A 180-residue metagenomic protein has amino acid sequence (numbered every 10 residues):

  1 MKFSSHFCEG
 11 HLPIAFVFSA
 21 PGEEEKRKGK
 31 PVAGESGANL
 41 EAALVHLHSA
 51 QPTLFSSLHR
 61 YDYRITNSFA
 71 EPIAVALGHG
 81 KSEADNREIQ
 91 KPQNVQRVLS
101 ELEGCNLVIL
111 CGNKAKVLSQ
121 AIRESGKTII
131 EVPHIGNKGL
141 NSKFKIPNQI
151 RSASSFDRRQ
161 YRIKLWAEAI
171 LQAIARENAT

Functional and structural regions predicted by a protein language model:
K2-D62, I135-N137: Adenosine ribonucleotide-centric catalytic and binding domains
H11-L12, G104-N106, G126: A general structural motif
A20-E24, A70-I73, K114-V117, H134-K138: Short, solvent-exposed loop/turn segments at secondary-structure junctions
K26-G29, V75-L77, L118-I122, S142: A short acidic (Asp/Glu
L47-A50, L58, V98-N106, A173-A179: A structural motif corresponding to the C-terminal end of an alpha-helix and its immediate exit/capping segment
F55-G112: Internal catalytic-core helix/loop-beta-alpha segment that presents or stabilizes conserved functional determinants
G80-Q93, Q120-T180: C-terminal capping/extension of enzyme domains
